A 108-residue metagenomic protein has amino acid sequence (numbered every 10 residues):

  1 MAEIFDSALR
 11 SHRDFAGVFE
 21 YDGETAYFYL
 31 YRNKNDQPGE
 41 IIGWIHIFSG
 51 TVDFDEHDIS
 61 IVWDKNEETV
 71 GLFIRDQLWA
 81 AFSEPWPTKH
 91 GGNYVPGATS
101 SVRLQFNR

Functional and structural regions predicted by a protein language model:
M1-A8, G43-D55: Generic detector of solvent-exposed, compositionally biased contiguous segments
A2, A8, A16, A26 (+2 more regions): A sequence-composition feature that detects small, non-aromatic residues
E3-D22, V62-E67, Q105-R108: Blade-terminus and WD-like Trp-Asp/Gly-His loop motifs, strongest in beta-propeller folds
V18-G23, L30-N33, F73-R75: Beta-strand C-termini and the immediately following turn/loop, strongest in propeller blades
T25, E67, R75-Q77: Surface-exposed loop/turn positions within WD40 beta-propeller blades
Y27-V52, W79-Q105: Surface-exposed loop/turn elements that mediate protein-protein interactions on large endomembrane-trafficking
E56-I61: Signature of short aromatic-glycine-proline-rich micro-motifs recurring in repeat-based ectodomains
